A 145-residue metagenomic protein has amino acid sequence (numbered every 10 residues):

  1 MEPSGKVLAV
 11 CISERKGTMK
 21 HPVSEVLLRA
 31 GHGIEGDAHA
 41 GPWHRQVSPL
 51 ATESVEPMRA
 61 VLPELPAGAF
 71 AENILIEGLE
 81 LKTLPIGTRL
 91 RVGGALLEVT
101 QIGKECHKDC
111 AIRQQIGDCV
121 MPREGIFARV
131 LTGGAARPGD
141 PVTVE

Functional and structural regions predicted by a protein language model:
M1-E145: Metal-cofactor-dependent catalytic cores
